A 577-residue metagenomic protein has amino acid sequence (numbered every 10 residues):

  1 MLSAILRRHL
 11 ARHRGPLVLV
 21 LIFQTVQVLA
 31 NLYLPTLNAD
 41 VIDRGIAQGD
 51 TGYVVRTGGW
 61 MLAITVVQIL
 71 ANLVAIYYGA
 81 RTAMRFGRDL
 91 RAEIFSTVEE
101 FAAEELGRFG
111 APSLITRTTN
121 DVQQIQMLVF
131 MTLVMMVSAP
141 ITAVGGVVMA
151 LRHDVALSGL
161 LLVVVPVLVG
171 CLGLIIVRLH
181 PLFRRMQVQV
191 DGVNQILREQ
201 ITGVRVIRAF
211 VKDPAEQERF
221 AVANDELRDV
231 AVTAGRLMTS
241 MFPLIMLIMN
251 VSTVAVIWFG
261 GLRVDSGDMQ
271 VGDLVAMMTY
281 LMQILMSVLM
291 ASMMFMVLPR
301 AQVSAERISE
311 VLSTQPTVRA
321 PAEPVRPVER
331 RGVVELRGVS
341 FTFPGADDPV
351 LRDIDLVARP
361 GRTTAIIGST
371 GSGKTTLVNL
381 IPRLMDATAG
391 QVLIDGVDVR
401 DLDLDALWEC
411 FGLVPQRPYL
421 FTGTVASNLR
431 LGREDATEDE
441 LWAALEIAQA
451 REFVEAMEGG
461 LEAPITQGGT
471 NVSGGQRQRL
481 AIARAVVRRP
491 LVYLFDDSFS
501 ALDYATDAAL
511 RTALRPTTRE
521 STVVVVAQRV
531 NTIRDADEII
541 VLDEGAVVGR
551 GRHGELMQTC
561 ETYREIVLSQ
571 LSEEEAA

Functional and structural regions predicted by a protein language model:
M1-L34, I46-M61, A75-G79, A83 (+12 more regions): Membrane-integrated ABC transporters
L2, I22-F23, Q27-D43, V55 (+11 more regions): Juxtamembrane helix-loop junctions of ABC transporter transmembrane domains
R12, L17-V26, M131-M186, W258-M269: Transmembrane helices of ABC transporter permease
R12-G15, A103-L106, N120-V129, L133 (+9 more regions): An intracellular "coupling" helix at the cytosolic face of ABC transporter transmembrane type-1 domains
G49-R56, A63, M149-V163, L172 (+2 more regions): Helix-loop-helix
I94, V98, I207, R228 (+2 more regions): Helix-loop junctions and hydrophobic alpha-helical segments within the transmembrane domains of large membrane
V98, F220, I308, L336-G338: Conserved catalytic Walker-motif region of ABC-type ATPase nucleotide-binding domains
P327-A577: ABC-type nucleotide-binding domain
